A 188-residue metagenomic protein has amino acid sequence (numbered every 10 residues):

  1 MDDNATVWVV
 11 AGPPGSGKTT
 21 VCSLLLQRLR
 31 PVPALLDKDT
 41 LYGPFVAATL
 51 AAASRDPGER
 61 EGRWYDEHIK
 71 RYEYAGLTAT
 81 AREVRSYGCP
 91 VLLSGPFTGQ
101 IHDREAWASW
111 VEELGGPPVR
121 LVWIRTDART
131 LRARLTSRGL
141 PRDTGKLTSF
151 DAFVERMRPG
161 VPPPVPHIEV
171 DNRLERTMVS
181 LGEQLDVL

Functional and structural regions predicted by a protein language model:
V10: Hydrophobic anchor at the beta1->P-loop junction of P-loop NTPases
P13: P-loop (Walker A) phosphate-binding loop of NTP-binding proteins
S16: ATP-binding Walker
T19: Walker A/P-loop
S23-A75, R82: Conserved substrate/cofactor phosphate-moiety recognition/catalytic segment in nucleotide-dependent phosphotransferases
Y65-G115: Glycine-rich phosphate-binding loop used to anchor ATP phosphates in small-molecule kinases, encompassing both
L114-L135: Conserved phosphate-donor/acceptor-positioning beta-strand/loop module used by diverse small-molecule
T136-G182: Small-molecule kinase domains that catalyze NTP-dependent phosphoryl transfer to phosphate-bearing small molecules
